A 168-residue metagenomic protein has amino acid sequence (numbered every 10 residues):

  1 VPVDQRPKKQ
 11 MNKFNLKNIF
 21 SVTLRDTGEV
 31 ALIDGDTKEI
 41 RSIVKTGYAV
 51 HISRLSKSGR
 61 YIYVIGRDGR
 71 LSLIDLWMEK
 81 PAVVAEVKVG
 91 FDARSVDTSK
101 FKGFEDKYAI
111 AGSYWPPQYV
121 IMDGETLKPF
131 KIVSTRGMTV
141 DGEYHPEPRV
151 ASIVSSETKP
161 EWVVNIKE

Functional and structural regions predicted by a protein language model:
V1-E168: Predominantly soluble domains enriched in secretory-pathway, periplasmic, or organellar proteins
